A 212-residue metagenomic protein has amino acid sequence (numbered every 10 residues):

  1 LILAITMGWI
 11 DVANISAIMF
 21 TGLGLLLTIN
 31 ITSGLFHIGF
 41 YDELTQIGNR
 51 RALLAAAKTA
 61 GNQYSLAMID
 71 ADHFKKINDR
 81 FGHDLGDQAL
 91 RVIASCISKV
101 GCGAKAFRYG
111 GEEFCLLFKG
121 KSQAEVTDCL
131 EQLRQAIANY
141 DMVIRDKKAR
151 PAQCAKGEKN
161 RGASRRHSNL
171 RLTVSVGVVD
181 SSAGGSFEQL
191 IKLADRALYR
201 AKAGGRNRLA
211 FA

Functional and structural regions predicted by a protein language model:
I5-E43, R51-S65: Signal-transducing coiled-coil linker helices
H37-A55, I69-H83, R91: Conserved nucleotide-binding and Mg2+-coordinating catalytic segments in signaling enzymes
T45, A67-D70, G111, A194: Conserved metal-coordinating catalytic motifs of nucleotidyl cyclase and c-di-GMP turnover enzymes
F74, I93, Y109, F114 (+1 more regions): Hydrophobic framework residues that shape the active-site pocket of cyclic nucleotide turnover catalytic cores
L85-K105, E113, Q132, N139: Active-site-proximal alpha-helical element of nucleotidyl cyclase-like catalytic domains and analogous helices
I97, E113-S122, A152: Short beta-strand->loop micro-motif that forms the acidic, two-metal-ion catalytic signature in nucleotide-processing
R108, A138-V174: Catalytic core regions of nucleotide second-messenger enzymes
T127, R161-N169, T173, V179-F211: Catalytic-core segments of nucleotide cyclases and related cyclic-nucleotide turnover enzymes
